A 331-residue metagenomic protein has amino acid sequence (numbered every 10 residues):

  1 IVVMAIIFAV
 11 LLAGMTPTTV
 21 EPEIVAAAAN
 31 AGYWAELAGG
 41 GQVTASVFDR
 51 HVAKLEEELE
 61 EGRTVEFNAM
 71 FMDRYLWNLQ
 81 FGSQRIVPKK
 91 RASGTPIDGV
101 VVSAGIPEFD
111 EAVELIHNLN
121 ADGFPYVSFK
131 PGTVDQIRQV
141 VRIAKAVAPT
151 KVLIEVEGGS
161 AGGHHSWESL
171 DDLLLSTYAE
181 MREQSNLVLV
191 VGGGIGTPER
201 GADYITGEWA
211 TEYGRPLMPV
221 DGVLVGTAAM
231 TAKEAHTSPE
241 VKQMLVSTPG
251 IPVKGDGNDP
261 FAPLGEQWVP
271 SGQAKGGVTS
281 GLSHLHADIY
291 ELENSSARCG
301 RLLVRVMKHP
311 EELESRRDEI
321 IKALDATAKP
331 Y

Functional and structural regions predicted by a protein language model:
I1-Q184: Active-site entrance/lid segments in N-terminal catalytic domains of soluble metabolic enzymes
T16, N186-Y204, G226: Glycine-rich adenosine-cofactor-binding loop
T18, G162-W167, G196-P198, M230 (+1 more regions): Short, electropositive, low-hydrophobicity segments enriched in small/polar residues
E21, T133, S169, G196-T197 (+3 more regions): Alpha-helix initiation/capping motif
F48, N78, Q139-V140, E199-Y204 (+1 more regions): A short acidic (Asp/Glu
G132, G159, G194-I195, T227-A228: An acidic- and aromatic-residue-enriched active-site/binding cleft used to recognize and process polar
H164, M181, V188, D203-Y331: Conserved active-site-proximal phosphate/metal-binding subdomains
